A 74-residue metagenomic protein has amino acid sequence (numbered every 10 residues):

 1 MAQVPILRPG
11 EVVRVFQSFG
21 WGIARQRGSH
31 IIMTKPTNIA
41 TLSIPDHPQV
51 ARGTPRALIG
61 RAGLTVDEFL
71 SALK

Functional and structural regions predicted by a protein language model:
M1-K74: Basic nucleic-acid-binding interfaces
